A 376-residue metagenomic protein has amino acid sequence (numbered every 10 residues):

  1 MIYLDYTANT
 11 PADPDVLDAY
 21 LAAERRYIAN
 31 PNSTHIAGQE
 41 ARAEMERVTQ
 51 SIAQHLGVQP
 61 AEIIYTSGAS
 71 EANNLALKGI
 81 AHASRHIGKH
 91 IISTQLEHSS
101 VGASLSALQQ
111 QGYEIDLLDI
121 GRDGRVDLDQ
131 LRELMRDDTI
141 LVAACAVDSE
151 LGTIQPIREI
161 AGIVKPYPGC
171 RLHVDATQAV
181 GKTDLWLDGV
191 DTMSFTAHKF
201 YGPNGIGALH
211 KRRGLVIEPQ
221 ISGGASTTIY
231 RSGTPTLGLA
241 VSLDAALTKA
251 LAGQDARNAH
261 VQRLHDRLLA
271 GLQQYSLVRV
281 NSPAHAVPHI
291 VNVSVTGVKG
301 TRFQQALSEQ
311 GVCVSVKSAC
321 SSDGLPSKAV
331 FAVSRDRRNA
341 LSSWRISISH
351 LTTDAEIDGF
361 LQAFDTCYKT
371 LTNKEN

Functional and structural regions predicted by a protein language model:
M1-N376: Pyridoxal 5′-phosphate
